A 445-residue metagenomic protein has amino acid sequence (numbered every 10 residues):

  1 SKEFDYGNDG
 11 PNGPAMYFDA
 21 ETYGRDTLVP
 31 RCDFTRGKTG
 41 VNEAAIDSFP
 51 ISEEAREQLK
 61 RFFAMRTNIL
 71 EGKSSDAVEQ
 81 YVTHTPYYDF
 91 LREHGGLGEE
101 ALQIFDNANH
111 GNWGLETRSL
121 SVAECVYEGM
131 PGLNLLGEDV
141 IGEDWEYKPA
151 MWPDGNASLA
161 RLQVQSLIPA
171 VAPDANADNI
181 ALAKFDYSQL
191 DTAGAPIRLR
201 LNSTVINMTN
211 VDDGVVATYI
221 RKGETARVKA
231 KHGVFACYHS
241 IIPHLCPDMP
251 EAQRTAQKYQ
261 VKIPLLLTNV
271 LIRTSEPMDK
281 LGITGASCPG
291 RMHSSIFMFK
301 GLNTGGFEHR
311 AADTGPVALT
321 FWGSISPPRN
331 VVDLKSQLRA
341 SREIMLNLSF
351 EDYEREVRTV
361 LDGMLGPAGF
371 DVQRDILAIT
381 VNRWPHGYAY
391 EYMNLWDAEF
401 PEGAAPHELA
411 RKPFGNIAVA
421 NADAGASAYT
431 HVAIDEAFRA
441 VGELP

Functional and structural regions predicted by a protein language model:
S1-Q58: Dinucleotide-binding Rossmann-like beta1-alpha1 core, especially the glycine-rich loop that anchors the ADP
G10-N12, A195, L201-T204, D213 (+4 more regions): Residues that flank catalytic or metal-binding motifs in active/ligand-binding sites
P14-R25, D186-A195, L201-T209, D213-T218 (+1 more regions): Charged, often glycine-rich, active-site loop that binds/positions anionic groups
A64-S203, V211: Active-site/ligand-binding neighborhood in enzyme catalytic cores
K73-Q80, W145-D154, Q253-Y259, K335-D352 (+1 more regions): Active-site rim elements
Y88-R92, A160-V164, I168, C246 (+2 more regions): Non-transmembrane alpha-helical segments in soluble domains of secreted/periplasmic/extracellular proteins
S158, Q163, T218, G223-E224 (+1 more regions): Glycine-rich loop(s) and the adjacent beta-strand/alpha-helix scaffold that form part
I220, L271, P277-P445: Conserved flavin/dinucleotide-binding core of flavoenzymes
